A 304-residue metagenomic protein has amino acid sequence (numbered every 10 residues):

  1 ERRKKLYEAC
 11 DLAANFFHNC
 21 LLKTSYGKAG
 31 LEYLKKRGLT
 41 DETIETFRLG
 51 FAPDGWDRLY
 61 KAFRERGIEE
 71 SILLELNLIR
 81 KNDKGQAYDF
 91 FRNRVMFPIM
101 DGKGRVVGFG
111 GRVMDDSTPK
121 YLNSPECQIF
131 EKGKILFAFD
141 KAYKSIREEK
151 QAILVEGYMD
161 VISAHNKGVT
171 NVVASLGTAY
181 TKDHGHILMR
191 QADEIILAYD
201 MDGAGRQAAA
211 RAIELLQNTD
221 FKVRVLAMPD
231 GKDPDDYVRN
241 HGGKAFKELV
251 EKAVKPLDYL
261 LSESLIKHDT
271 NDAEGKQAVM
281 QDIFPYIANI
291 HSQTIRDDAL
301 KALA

Functional and structural regions predicted by a protein language model:
E1-N15, E32, G55-I195, A208-A209: Phosphate-handling DNA/RNA-contact segment within nucleic-acid enzymes
R2-R3, E8-E45: Non-catalytic interaction/clamp surfaces of large macromolecular machines
R3-C10, K132, L136, K182-G185 (+9 more regions): Amphipathic alpha-helical transducer elements in NTP-driven molecular machines
I44-T46, F51-G55, R296-A304: Terminal amphipathic helices with adjacent charged low-complexity linkers/tails
M159, Y180, Y199-A209, A227 (+1 more regions): Acidic, metal-coordinating catalytic cores used for nucleic-acid/nucleotide bond scission and strand-transfer chemistry
G168, Q191, T219, H241-G242: Short, structured coil segments at secondary-structure junctions
I196, A208-T219: Conserved acidic, small-residue-rich alpha-beta core segments centered on
D220-L303: C-terminal or mid-to-C-terminal helical accessory/interaction module adjacent to the motor/catalytic core
